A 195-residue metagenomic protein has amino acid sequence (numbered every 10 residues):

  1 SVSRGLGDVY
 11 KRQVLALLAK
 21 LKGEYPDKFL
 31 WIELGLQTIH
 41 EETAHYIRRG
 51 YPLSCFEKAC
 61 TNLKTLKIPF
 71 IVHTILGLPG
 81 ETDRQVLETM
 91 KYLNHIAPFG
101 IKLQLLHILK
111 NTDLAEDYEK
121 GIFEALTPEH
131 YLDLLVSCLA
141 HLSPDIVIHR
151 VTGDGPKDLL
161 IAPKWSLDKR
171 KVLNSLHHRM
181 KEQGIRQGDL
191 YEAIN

Functional and structural regions predicted by a protein language model:
S1-Y10: Single conserved hydrophobic/aromatic residue that forms the stacking wall/gate of nucleotide- or nucleobase-binding
R4, F29-L30, I146-H149: Residue-level recognition of the N-termini of beta-strands and the immediately preceding loop/turn
K11-I75: Radical SAM/AdoMet-radical enzyme domain recognition
L15-L18, I47-G50, V86-L87, E116-D117 (+1 more regions): Short, glycine/charged-enriched secondary-structure capping and boundary segments
L21-F29, E88-L103, L173-R186: Structural recognition of alpha->loop->beta junctions
S54-D113, E129-T152: Conserved C-terminal portion of the radical SAM core fold that forms the substrate/S-adenosylmethionine-binding
G100, I108-N195: Auxiliary Fe-S-binding modules of radical SAM enzymes
